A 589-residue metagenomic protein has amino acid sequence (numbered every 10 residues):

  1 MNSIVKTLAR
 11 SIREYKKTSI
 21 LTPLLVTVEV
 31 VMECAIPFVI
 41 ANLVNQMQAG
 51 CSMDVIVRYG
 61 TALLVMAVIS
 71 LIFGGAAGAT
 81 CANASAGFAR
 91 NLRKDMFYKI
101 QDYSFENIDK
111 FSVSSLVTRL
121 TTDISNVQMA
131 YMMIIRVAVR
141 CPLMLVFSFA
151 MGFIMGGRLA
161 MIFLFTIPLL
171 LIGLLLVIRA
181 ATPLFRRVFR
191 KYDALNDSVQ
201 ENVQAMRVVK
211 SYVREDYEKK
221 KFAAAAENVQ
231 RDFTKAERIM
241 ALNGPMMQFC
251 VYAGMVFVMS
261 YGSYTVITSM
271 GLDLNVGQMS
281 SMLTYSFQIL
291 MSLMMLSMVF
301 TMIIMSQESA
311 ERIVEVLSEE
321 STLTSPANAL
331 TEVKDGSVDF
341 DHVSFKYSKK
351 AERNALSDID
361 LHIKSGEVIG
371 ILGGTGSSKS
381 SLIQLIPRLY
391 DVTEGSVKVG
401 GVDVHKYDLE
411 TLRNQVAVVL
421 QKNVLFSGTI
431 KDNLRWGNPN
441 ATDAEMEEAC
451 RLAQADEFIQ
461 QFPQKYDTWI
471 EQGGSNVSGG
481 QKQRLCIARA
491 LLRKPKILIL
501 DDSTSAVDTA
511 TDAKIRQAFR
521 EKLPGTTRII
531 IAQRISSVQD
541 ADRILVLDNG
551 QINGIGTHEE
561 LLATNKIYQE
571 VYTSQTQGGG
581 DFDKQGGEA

Functional and structural regions predicted by a protein language model:
M1, L24-L25, M32-N45, M66-V113 (+11 more regions): Juxtamembrane helix-loop junctions of ABC transporter transmembrane domains
M1-E33, I40, Q48-L63, A77-C81 (+13 more regions): Membrane-integrated ABC transporters
R13-K17, D102-E106, T122-I135, V139 (+6 more regions): An intracellular "coupling" helix at the cytosolic face of ABC transporter transmembrane type-1 domains
E14, T18-V31, I72, M132-V188 (+1 more regions): Transmembrane helices of ABC transporter permease
A49, A86, K94-T118, T122-I124 (+6 more regions): Short intracellular "coupling" helices and adjacent cytoplasmic loop segments at the cytosolic face of multi-pass
C51-R58, V65, M151-F165, K235-R312 (+1 more regions): Helix-loop-helix
E332-A589: ABC-type nucleotide-binding domain
